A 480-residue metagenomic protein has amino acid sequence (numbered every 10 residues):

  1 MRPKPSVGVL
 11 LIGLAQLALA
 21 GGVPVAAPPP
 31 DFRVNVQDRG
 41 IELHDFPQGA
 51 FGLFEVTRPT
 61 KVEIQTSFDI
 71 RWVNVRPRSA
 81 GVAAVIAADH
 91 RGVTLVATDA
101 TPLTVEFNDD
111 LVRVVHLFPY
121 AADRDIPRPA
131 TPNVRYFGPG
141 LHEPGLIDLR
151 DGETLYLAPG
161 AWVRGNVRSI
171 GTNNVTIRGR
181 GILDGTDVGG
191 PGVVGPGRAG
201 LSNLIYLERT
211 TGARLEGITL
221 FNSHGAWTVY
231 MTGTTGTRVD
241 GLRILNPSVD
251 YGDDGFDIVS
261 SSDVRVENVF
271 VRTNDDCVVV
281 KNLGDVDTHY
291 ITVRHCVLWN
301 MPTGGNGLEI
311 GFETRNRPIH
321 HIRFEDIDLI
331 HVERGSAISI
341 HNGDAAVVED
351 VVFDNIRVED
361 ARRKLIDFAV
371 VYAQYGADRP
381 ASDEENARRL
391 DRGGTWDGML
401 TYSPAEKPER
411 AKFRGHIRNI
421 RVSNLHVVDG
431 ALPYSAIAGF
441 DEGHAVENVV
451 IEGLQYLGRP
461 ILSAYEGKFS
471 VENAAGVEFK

Functional and structural regions predicted by a protein language model:
M1-K4: N-terminal secretory signal peptides that target proteins for export/translocation
G8-A18: Bacterial N-terminal signal peptides
V23-P129: Beta-strand-enriched, solvent-exposed domains that form extended recognition/catalytic surfaces
L95-A97, H142-T154, W162-R178, T186-G212 (+8 more regions): Extracellular beta-strand-rich solenoid/capping regions of secreted or surface-exposed proteins that bind or remodel
A121-P139, E143, I147: An acidic-aromatic substrate-binding cleft motif
G152-T154, P159, N173-D184, T211-N222 (+9 more regions): Right-handed parallel beta-helix
N166, L204, A226-T228, G255 (+5 more regions): Structural detector of coil-to-beta-strand junctions
E333-K480: Extracellular beta-rich repeat passengers
